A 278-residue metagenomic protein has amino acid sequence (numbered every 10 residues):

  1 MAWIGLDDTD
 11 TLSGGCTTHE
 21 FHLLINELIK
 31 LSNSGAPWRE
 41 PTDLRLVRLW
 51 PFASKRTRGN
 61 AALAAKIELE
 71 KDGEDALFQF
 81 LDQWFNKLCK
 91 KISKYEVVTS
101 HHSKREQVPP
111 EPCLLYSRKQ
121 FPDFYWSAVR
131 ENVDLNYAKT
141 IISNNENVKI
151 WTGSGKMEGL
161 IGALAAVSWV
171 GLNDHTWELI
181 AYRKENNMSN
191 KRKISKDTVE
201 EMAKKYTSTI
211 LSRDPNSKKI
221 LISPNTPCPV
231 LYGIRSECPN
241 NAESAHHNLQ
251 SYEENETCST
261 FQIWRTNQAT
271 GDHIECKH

Functional and structural regions predicted by a protein language model:
A2-R48: N-terminal ordered "arm"
I4, A61-E70: Short cationic amphipathic helices and targeting signals
D8-L12, I67-E74: A generic structural motif
E20, A61-L63, G73, L77 (+1 more regions): Generic hydrophobic, aliphatic-rich segments that mediate packing or membrane embedding
A36-W38, T57, E106: A generic structural signal for short, solvent-exposed coil/turn residues that cap or connect secondary-structure
D43-A65: Short, charge-patterned binding micro-sites
E68, E74-C276: Long, hydrophobic alpha/beta structural blocks
